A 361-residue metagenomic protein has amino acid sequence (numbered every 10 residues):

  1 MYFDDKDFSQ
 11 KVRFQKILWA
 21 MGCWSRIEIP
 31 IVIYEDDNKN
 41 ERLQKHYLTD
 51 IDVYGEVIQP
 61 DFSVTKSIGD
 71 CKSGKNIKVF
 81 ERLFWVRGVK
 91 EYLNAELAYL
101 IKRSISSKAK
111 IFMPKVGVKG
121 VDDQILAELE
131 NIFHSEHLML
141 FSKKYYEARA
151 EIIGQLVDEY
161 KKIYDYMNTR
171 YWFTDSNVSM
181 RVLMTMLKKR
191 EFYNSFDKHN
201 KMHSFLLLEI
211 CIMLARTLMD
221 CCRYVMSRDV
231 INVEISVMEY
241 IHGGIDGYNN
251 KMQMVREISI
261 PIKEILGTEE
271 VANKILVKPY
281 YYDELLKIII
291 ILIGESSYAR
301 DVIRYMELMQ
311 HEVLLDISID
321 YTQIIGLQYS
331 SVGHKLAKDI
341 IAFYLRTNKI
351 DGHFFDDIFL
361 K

Functional and structural regions predicted by a protein language model:
M1-R42: Acidic-basic catalytic patches of nuclease active cores, encompassing PD-(D/E)XK and other metal-cofactor nuclease
F8, V12, V64-S67, C71-Q124 (+2 more regions): Catalytic cores of nucleic-acid endonucleases
V12, K16, R103-Y166: Domain-level recognition of nuclease-like catalytic cores that cleave nucleotide substrates
K45-Y47, S63: A generic structural micro-feature
T49-V57: Short acidic loop-to-beta-strand element that houses the catalytic metal-binding Asp/Glu of nuclease active sites
D158-I235: Charge-patterned, long linear interaction tracts outside catalytic cores
L218-G294, D301: Long, compositionally biased charged/polar accessory segments in the mid-to-C-terminal portions of proteins
I265-K361: Charge-dense, extended regions
